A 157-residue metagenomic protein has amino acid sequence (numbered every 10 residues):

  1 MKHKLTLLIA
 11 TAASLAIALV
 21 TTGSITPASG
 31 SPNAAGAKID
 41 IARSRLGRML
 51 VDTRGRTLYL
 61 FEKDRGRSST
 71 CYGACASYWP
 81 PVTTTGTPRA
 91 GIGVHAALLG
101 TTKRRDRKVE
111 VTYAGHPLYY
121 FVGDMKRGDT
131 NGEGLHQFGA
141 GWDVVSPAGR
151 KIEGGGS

Functional and structural regions predicted by a protein language model:
K2-A10, L15, L19, G23-S157: Compact beta-sheet-dominated domain cores in extracellular/mature segments
